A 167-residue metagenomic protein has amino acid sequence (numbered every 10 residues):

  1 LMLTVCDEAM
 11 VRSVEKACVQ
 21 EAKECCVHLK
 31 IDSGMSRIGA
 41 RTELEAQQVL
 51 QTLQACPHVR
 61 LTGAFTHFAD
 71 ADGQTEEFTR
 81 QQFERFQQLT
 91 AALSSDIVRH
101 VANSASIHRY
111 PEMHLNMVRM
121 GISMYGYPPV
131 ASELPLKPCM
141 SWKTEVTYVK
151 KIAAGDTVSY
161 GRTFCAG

Functional and structural regions predicted by a protein language model:
L1-V11: Catalytic beta/alpha-barrel core
A9-C26, D32-D156: Active-site loop/helix belt of alpha/beta enzymes
V158-G167: Short, intrinsically disordered, charge-balanced linker/junction segments flanking boundaries in proteins
